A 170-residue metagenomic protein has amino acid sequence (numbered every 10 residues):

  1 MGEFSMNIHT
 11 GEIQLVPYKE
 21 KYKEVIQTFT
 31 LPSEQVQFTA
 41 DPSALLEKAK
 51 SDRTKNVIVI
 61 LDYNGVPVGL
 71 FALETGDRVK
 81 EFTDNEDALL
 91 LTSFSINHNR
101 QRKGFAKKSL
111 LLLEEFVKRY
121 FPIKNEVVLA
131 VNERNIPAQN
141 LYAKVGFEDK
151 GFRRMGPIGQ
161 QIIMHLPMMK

Functional and structural regions predicted by a protein language model:
M1-S5: Short, Lys/Arg-enriched N-terminal segments with co-localized hydrophobic residues within the first ~10-30 amino acids
I8-E12, P17-S93, N97-N99, L111 (+2 more regions): Acetyl-CoA-dependent GNAT
E74, V128-A130, K150: Solvent-exposed beta-strand sheet faces enriched in polar/charged residues
N97-N99, K103, E133-R134: Active-site acidic-Proline motif in GNAT/NAT acetyltransferases
R102-L110: Glycine-rich acyl-CoA binding loop
G104, F121-P122, G146: Short glycine-rich hinge loops at helix-strand junctions in the catalytic core of two-component histidine kinases
K107, E133-G151: Conserved active-site alpha-helix within GNAT-family acetyltransferase domains
I123-Q139, M155-Q160, H165-M169: Conserved beta-strand-loop-alpha-helix junction that forms the acyl-donor binding cleft
